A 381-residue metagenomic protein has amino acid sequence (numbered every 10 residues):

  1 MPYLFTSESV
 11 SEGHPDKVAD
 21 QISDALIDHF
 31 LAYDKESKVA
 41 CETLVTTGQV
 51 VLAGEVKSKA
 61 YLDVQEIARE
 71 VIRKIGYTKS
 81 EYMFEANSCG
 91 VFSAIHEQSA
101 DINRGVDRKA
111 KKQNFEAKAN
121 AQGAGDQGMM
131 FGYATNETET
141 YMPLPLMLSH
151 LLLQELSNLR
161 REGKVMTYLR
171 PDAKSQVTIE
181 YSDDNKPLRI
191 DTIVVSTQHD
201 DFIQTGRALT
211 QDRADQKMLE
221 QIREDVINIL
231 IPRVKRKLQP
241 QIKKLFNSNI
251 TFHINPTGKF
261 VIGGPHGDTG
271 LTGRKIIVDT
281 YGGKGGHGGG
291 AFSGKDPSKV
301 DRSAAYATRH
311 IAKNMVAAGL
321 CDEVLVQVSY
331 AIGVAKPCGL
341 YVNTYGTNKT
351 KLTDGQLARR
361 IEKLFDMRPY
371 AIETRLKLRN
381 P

Functional and structural regions predicted by a protein language model:
M1-A40: N-terminal, positively charged regions that mediate nucleic acid binding
L4-S11, E42, Q49-K57, V91-F92 (+7 more regions): Short glycine-rich or small-residue beta-strand-to-loop segments that form or flank ligand, phosphate, metal/Fe-S
T6, G48, R73-V261: Glycine-rich, mobile lid/loop segments that gate access to catalytic sites or pores
E8-V10, H14-A19, Q122-T138, V261-G286 (+2 more regions): Conserved phosphate/anionic-ligand binding catalytic regions in large, soluble enzymes, centered on
V39-C41, A173-I179, I250-I254, D322-A331: A short glycine-rich, hydrophobically flanked beta-strand micro-motif that places a catalytic Asp/Glu for divalent metal
T46, E323, S329-P381: Internal helix-turn-beta structural module
E55-L62, T257-G273, Y330-L357: Short glycine/threonine-rich loop-to-helix capping motif typified by GTGT followed within a few residues by an Asp-Pro
R274-I276, Y281-L325, K336-N343: C-terminal catalytic subdomain
